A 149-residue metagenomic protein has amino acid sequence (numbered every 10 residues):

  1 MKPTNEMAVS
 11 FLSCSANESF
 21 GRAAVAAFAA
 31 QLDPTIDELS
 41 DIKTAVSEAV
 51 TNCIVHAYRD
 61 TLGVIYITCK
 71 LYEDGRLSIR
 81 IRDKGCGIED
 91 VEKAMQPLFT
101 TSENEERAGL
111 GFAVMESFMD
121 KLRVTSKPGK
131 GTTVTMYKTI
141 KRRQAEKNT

Functional and structural regions predicted by a protein language model:
M1-A8, C53-T149: Conserved beta-strand-loop-beta-strand hairpin that lines the nucleotide-binding pocket of ATP/GTP-utilizing enzymes
A8-F20: STAS-typified acidic loop motif
F11, A23, T35, L39 (+2 more regions): Generic hydrophobic-segment detector
A23-S47: Conserved short strand/loop->alpha-helix "switch" segment adjacent to the catalytic nucleotide/phosphoryl-transfer site
E48-N52: Conserved polar catalytic motif of the HATPase_c/GHKL fold
